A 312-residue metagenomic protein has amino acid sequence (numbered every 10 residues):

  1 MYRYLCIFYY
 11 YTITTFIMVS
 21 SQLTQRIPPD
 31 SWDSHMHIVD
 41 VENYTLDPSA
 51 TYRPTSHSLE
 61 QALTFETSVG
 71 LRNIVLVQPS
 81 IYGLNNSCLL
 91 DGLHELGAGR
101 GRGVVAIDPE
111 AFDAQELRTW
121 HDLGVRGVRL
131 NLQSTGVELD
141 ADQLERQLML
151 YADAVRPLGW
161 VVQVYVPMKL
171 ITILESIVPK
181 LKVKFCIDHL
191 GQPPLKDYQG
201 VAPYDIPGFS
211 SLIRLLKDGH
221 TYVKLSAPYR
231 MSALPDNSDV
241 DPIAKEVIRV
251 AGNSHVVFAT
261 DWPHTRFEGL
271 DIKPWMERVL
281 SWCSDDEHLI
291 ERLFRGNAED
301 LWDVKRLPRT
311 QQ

Functional and structural regions predicted by a protein language model:
M18-D47: Replace "His-x-His-based motif
V19-D30, S56-N73, E246, V250-V257 (+1 more regions): Mid-to-C-terminal alpha-helical segments outside catalytic/metal-binding sites
W32-M36, I74-V77, G101-V105, V128-L130 (+4 more regions): Hydrophobic faces of well-ordered beta-strands that scaffold small-molecule active sites in alpha/beta enzyme cores
H35, L89, V155, V223 (+2 more regions): Conserved, mostly hydrophobic/aromatic
V39-T55, K196-Y198: Acidic/histidine-rich helix-loop elements that form or flank divalent-metal/phosphate-binding sites at the catalytic
D47-L96, R118: Alpha-helical scaffold segments that flank or form the walls of functional sites
G83-K169, S176, K224-Y229: Active-site gating/metal-coordination segments in enzymes
D142-V257, R266, T310: Catalytic pocket-lining loop regions of alpha/beta-barrel enzymes, especially the amidohydrolase/enolase/GH5 lineages
